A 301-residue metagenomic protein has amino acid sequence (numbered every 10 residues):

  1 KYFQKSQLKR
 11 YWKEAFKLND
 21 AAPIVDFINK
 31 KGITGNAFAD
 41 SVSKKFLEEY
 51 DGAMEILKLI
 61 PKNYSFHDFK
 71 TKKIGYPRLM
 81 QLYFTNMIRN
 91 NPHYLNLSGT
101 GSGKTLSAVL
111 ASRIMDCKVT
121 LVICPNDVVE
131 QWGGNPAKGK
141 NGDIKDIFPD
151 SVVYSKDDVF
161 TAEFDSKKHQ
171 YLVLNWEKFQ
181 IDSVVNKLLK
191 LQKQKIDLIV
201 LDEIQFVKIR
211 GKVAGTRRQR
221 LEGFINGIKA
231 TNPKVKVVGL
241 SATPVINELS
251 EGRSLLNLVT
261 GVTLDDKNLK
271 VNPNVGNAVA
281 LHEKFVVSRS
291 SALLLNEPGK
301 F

Functional and structural regions predicted by a protein language model:
K1-H93, G142-F148, D157, Y171 (+2 more regions): Charged, low-complexity
N90-N96, K118, Q170, V235-K236: Pre-Walker A (Motif I) flank of P-loop NTPase domains
N91-A111: Walker A/P-loop
L95-L97, I123, S241: Residues at the beta-strand->loop junction immediately N-terminal to the Walker
T105-L110, D116-D146, I246-E251: Conserved Walker A/P-loop ATP-binding site and its immediately adjacent core in helicase/helicase-like ATPase domains
E130-S166, Q170-Y171: Conserved nucleic-acid-binding Ia/Ib motif block in the N-terminal RecA-like helicase ATPase lobe
K168, V173-I181, V185-K193, K208 (+3 more regions): Inter-lobe coupling linker of SF2 helicases/translocases
D202-E203: Walker B catalytic acidic pair
